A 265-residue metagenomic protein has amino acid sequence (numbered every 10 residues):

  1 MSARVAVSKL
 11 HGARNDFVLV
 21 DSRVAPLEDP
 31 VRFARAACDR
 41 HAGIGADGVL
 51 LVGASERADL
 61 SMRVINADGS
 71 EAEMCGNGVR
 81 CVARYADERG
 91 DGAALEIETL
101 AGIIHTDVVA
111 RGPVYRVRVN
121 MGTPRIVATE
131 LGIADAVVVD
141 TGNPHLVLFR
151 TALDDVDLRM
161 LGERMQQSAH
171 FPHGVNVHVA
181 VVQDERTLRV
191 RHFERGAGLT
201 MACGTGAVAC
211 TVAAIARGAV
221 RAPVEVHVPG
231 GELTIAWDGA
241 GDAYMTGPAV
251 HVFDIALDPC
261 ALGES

Functional and structural regions predicted by a protein language model:
M1-P113, V147-S265: A glycine-rich beta-to-alpha transition motif near the start of alpha/beta enzyme domains, typified by
V114-M121: Short, solvent-exposed secondary-structure boundary/capping segments
M121-A136, M160: Active-site glycine-rich loop that binds ribose-phosphate moieties when present
V138-V139, M245: Active-site donor-nucleotide binding/catalytic segment of nucleotide-sugar enzymes
